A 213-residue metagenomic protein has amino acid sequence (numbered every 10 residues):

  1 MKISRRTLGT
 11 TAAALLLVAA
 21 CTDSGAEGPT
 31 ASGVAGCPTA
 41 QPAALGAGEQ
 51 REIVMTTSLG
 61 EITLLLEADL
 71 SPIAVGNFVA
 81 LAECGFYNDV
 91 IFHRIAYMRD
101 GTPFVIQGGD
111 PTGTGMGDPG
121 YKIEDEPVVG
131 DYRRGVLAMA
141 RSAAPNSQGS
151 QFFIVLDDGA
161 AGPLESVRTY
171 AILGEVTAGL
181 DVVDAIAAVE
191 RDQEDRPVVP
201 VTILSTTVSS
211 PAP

Functional and structural regions predicted by a protein language model:
K2-R6, L17-P213: Cyclophilin-like peptidyl-prolyl cis-trans isomerases
T10-T11: Membrane engagement elements in two modes
